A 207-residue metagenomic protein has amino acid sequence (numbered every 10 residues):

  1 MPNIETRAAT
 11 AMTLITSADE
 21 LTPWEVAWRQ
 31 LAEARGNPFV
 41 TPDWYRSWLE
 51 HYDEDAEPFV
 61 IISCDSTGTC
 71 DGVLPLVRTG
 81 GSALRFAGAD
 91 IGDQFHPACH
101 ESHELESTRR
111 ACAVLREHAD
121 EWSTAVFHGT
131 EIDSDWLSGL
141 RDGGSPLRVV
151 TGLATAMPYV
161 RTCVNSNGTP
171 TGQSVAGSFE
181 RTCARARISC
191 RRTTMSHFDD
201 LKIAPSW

Functional and structural regions predicted by a protein language model:
M1-W207: N-acyltransferase acceptor-side catalytic subdomain
